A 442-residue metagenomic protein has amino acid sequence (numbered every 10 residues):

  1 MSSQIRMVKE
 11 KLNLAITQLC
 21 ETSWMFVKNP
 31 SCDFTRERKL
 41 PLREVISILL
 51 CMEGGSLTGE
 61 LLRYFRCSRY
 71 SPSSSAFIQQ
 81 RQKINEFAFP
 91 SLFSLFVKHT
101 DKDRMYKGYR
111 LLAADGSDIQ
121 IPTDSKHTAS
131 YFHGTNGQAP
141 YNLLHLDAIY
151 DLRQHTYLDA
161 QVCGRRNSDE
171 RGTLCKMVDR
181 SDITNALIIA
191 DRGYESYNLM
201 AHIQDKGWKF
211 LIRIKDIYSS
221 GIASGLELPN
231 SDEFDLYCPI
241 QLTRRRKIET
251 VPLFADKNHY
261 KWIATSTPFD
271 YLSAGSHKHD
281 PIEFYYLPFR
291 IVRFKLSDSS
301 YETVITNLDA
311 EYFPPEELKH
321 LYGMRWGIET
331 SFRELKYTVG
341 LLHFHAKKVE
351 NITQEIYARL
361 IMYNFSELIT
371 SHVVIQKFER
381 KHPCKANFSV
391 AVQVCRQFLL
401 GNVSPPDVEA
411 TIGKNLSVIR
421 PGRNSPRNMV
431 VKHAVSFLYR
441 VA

Functional and structural regions predicted by a protein language model:
M1-L57, R63, S68, P72 (+6 more regions): Single, function-defining residue in the core of a domain
S94-D103: A short, well-structured juxtamembrane/interface segment
R110-L112: Conserved beta-strand elements of the Class I
F132: Extracytosolic and intramembrane catalytic regions of membrane-associated proteins in envelope/secretory systems
